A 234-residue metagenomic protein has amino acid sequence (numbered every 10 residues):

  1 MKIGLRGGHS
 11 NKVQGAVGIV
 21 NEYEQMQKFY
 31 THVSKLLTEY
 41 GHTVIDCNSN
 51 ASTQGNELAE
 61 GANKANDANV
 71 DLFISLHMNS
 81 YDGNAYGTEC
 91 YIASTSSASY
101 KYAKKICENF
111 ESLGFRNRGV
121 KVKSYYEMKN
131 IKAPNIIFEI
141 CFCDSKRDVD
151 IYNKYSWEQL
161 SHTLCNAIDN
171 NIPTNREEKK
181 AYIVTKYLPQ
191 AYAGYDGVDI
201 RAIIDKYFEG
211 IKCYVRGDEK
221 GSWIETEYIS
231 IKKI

Functional and structural regions predicted by a protein language model:
M1-I234: Extracellular cell-wall/glycan-interacting regions and their flexible linkers
